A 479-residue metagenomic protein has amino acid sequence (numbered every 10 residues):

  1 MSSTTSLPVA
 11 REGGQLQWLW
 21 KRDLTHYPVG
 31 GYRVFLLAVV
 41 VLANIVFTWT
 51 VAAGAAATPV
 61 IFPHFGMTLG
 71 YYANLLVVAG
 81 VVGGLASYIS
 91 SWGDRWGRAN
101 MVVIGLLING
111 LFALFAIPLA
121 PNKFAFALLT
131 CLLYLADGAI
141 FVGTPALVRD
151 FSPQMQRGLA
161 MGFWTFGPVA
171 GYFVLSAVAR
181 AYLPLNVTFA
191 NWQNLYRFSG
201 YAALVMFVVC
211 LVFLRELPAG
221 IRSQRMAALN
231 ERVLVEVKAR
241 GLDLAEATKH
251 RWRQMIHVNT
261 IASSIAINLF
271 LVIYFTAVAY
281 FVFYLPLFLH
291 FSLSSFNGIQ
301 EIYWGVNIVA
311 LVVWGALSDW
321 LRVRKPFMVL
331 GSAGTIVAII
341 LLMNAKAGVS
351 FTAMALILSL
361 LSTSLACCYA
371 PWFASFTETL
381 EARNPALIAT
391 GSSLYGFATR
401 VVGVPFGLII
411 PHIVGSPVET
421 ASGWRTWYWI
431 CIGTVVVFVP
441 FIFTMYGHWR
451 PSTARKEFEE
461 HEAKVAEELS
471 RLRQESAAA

Functional and structural regions predicted by a protein language model:
G54-T58, V258-L311, Y369, F373 (+1 more regions): Extracytoplasmic gate region of multi-pass secondary transporters
L76-S91, E301-W314: Central cavity-lining transmembrane alpha-helices of secondary-active solute carriers, predominantly the Major
G84-N122: Conserved MFS/SLC helix-loop-helix module at the cytosolic interface between two early adjacent transmembrane helices
R95-L106, D319-A333: Cytoplasmic membrane-interface "Motif A"-like loop-to-helix N-cap segments of 12-TM Major Facilitator Superfamily
L107-P121, A333-G348: C-terminal ends and interior cores of transmembrane alpha-helices in multi-pass membrane transporters/permeases
L129-G167: Cytoplasmic helix-loop-helix junction between adjacent transmembrane helices in 12-TM secondary transporters
W164-A219: Helix-loop-helix hairpin linking two adjacent transmembrane segments in secondary transporters
A382-V418: A late C-terminal transmembrane helix in Major Facilitator Superfamily
